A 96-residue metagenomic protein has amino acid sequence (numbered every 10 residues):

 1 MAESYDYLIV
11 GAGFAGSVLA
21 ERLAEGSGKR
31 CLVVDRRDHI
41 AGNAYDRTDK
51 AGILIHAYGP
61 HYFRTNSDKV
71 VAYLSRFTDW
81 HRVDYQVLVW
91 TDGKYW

Functional and structural regions predicted by a protein language model:
M1-A15, L32: Beta1/beta-strand and adjacent pyrophosphate-binding region of the FAD-binding site in flavoprotein oxidoreductases
Y7-I9, R37-D38, I55, V89: Short glycine- and Lys/Arg-enriched binding-loop motifs that mark or flank ligand-binding interfaces
L8, A20-K50: Glycine-rich FAD pyrophosphate-binding loop
F14, R37, S67: Glycine-/small-residue-rich beta->alpha transition segments that form the dinucleotide
F14-G16, A44-Y45, W96: Short, flexible micro-motifs
S17, A41, V70-V71: Short, well-ordered alpha-helical microsegments
A51-W96: Dinucleotide-binding Rossmann-like beta1-alpha1 core, especially the glycine-rich loop that anchors the ADP
